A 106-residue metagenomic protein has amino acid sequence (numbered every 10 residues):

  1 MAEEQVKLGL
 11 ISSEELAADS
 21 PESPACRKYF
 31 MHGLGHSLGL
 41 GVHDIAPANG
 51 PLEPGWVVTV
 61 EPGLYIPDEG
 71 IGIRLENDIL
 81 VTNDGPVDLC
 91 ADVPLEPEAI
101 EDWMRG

Functional and structural regions predicted by a protein language model:
M1-G106: Active-site neighborhoods and metal-handling regions in enzymes and metal-associated proteins
